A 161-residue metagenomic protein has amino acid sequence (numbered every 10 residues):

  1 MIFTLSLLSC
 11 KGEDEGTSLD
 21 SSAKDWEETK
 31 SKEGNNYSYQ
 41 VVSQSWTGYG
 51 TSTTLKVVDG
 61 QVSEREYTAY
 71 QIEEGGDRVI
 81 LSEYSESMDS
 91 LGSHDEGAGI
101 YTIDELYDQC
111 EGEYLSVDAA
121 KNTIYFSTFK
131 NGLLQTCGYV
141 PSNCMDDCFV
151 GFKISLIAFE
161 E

Functional and structural regions predicted by a protein language model:
F3-E27: Bacterial Sec-dependent N-terminal signal peptides
S31-Q44: A short, Trp-centered hydrophobic/proline-enriched beta-strand micro-motif
Y37, T53, Q135: Residue-level detector of short, conserved catalytic/binding motifs and their immediate flanks
Q40-V42, V58, T68, S127 (+2 more regions): A structural detector for beta-sheet-dominated domains
S45-Y49: Short glycine/serine/proline-enriched coil/turn segments at secondary-structure junctions
G50-Y101: Surface-exposed acidic loop/strand-edge motifs in secreted or periplasmic proteins that form small linear binding
Y84-E161: Mature, soluble, non-transmembrane domains
